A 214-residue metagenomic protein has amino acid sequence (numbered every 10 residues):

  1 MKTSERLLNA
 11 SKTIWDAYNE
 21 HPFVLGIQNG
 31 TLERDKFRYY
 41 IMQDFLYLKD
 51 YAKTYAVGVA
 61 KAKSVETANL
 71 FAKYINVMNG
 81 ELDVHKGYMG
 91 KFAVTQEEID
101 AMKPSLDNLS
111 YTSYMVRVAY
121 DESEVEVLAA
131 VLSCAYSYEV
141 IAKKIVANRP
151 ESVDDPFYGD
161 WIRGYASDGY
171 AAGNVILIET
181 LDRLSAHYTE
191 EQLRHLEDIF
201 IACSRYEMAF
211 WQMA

Functional and structural regions predicted by a protein language model:
L8-L32, Y51, I176-H187: Short alpha-helical hairpin
K12-A17, T31-K61, G80, V84 (+2 more regions): Alpha-helical bundle segments that constitute or directly flank the non-heme di-iron/ferroxidase center
P22-D35, A52-L70, A119-Y120: Helix-loop segments that flank and shape redox-cofactor active sites
V24-R38, K91-D100, D107-E126, Y158-G164 (+1 more regions): Acidic/His metal-coordination segments adjacent to aromatic residues that form catalytic metal sites in metalloenzymes
E33-Q43, S64-G80, V116, E124-V131 (+2 more regions): Alpha-helical scaffold segments that form or flank carboxylate-/histidine-based iron centers
K53-A56, D83, G87-G90, V94 (+4 more regions): Charged/polar positions within long, soluble alpha-helices
A56-Y114: Hydrophobic/aromatic-rich structural module bridging two neighboring secondary-structure elements via a short loop
V131-R205: An amphipathic alpha-helical core segment
